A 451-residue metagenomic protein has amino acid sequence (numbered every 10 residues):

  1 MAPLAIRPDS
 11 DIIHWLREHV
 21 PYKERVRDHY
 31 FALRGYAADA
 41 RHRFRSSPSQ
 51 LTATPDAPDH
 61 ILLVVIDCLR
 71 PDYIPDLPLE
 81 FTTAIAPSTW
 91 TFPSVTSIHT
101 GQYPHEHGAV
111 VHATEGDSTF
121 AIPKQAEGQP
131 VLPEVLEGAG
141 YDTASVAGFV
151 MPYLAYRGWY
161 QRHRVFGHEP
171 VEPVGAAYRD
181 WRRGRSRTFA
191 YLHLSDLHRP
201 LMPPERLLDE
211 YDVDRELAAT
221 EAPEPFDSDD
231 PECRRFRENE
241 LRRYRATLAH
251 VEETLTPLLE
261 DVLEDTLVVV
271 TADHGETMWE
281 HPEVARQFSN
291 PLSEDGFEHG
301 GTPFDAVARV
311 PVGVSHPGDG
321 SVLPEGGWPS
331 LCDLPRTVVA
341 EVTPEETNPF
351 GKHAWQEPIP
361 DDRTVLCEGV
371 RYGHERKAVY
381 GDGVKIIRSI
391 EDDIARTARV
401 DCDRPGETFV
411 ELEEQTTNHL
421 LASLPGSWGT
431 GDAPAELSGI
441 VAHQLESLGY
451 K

Functional and structural regions predicted by a protein language model:
A2-K451: Catalytic domains that recognize anionic headgroups
